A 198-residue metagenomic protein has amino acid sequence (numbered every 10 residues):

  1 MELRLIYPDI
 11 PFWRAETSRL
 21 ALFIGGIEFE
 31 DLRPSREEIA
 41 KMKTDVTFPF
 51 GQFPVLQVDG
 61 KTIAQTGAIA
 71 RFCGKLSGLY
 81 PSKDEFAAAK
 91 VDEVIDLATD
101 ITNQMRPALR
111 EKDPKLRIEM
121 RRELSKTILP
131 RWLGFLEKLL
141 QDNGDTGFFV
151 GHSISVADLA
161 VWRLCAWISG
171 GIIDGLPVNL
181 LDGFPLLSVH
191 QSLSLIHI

Functional and structural regions predicted by a protein language model:
M1-E123, T127-L133, L140, G144 (+1 more regions): GST-like domain detector, emphasizing the conserved glutathione-binding G-site in the N-terminal thioredoxin-like
G67, S192-L193: Compositionally biased, intrinsically disordered low-complexity segments enriched in polar/proline residues
S77, N143-T146, D174, D182: Feature targets compositionally biased, intrinsically disordered low-complexity regions with long contiguous runs
V91, F149-L176, G183, S188 (+1 more regions): GST superfamily/GST-like fold recognition
K115-E123, I173-D182: Acidic, serine/threonine/proline-rich low-complexity intrinsically disordered regions
I128, W132-F135, L164, H190: Alpha-helical packing segments of well-folded alpha/beta enzyme cores
I196-I198: Conserved small/polar residues in nucleotide/adenosyl-binding loops
